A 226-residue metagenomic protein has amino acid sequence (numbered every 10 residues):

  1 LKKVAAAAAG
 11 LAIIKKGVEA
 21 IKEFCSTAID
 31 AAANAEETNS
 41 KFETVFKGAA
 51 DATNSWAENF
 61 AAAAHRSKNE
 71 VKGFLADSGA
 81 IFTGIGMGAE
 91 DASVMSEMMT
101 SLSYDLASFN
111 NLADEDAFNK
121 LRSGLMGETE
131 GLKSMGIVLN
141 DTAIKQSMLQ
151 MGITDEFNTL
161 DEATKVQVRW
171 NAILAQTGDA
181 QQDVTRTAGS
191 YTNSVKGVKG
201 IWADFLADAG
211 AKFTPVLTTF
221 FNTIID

Functional and structural regions predicted by a protein language model:
L1-V4, A8, K212: Loop-to-transmembrane-helix entry motif
A6-A64, A76-M87, V94-A107, A117-T192 (+3 more regions): Small-residue helix-packing and pore-constriction motifs in hydrophobic alpha-helices
L112: Contiguous, function-dense segments enriched for cysteine-driven chemistry and partner/ligand-binding capacity
